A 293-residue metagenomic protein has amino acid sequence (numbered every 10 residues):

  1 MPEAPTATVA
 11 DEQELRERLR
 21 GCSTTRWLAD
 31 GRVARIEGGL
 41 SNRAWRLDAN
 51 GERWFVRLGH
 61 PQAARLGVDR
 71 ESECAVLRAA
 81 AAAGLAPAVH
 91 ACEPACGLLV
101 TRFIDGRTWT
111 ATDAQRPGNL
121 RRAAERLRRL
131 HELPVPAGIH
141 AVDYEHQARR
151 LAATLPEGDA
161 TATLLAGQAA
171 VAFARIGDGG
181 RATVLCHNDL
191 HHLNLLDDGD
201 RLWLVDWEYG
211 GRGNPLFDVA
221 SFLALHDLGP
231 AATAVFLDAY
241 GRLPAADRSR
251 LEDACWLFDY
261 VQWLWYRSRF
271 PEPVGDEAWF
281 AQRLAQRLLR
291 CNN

Functional and structural regions predicted by a protein language model:
E3, A7, T154, A160-T163 (+2 more regions): ATP/Mg2+ or Mg2+-diphosphate-binding catalytic cores that bind nucleotide phosphates or diphosphates via glycine-rich
T8-W27, G31, E132-N188, D198 (+1 more regions): An alpha-helical support segment within catalytic cores of ATP-dependent transferases
S23, G84, L127, H131-V135 (+5 more regions): A general structural signal marking secondary-structure boundaries and capping sites
A34-V56, V89, V171-F217: Active-site acidic catalytic loop and adjacent metal/ATP-binding pocket of ATP-dependent phosphoryl transfer enzymes
I36-A141: ATP-binding pocket architecture of kinase catalytic cores
R70, S249, D253-L257: Start-of-helix signal in alpha-solenoid helical-repeat scaffolds, especially tetratricopeptide repeats
V171, R201, T233-S249, L284 (+1 more regions): Short amphipathic alpha-helical segments and their helix-coil junctions
L216-A245, L257-E272, Q286: Active-site activation/catalytic loop segments of kinase-like enzymes and analogous catalytic loops in related
